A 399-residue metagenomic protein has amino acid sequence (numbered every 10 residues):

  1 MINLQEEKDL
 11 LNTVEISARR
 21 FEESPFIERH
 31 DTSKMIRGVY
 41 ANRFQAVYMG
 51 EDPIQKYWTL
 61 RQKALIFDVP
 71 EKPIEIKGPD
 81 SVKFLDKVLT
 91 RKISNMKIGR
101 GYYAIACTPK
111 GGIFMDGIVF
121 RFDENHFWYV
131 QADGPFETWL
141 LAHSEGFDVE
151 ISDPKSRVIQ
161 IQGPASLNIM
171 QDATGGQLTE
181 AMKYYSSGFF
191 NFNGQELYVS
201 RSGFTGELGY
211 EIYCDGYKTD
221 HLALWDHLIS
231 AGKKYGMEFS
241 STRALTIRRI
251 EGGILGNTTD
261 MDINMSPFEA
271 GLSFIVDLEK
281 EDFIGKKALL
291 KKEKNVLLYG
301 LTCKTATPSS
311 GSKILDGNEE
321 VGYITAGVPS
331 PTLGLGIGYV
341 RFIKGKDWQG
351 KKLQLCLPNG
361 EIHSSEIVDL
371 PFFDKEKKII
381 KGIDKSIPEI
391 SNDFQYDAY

Functional and structural regions predicted by a protein language model:
M1-A104, G112, Y399: Acidic, proline/glycine-enriched N-terminal capping motif
M1-Y48, F120-Y399: Conserved, structured C-terminal
P79-I113, S166-L197: Internal amphipathic helical hairpin motif
